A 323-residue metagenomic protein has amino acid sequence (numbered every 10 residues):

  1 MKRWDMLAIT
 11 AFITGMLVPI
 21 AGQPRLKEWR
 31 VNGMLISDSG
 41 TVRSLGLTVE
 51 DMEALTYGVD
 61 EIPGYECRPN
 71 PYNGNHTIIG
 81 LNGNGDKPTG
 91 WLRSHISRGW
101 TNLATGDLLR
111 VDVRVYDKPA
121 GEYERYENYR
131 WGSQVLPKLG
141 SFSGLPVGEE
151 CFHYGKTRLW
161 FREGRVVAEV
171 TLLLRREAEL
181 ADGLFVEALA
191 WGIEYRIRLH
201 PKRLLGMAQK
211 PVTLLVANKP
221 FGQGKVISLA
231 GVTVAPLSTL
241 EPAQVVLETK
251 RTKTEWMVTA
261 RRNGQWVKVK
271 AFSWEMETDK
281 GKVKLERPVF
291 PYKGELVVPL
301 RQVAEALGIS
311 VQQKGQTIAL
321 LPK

Functional and structural regions predicted by a protein language model:
M1-L7: Bacterial N-terminal signal peptides that target proteins for export
A11-A21: Hydrophobic h-region of N-terminal signal peptides that target proteins for export in Gram-negative bacteria
G22-T105, Q134-L145, R175-L204: N-terminal "mature-domain start" segment
G90-N128: A short acidic-to-branched-hydrophobic micro-motif
G140-K156: Short, Gly/Ser/Thr-enriched beta-strand-loop segments that form substrate-interacting elements of hydrolase/peptidase
P146, F161-V167, A230-V232, K293-E295: Short, solvent-exposed coil/turn segments at beta-strand boundaries
R165-A178: Short, well-ordered beta-strand elements
L199-K323: Primary recognition of N-terminal secretory signal peptides and signal-anchoring hydrophobic helices
